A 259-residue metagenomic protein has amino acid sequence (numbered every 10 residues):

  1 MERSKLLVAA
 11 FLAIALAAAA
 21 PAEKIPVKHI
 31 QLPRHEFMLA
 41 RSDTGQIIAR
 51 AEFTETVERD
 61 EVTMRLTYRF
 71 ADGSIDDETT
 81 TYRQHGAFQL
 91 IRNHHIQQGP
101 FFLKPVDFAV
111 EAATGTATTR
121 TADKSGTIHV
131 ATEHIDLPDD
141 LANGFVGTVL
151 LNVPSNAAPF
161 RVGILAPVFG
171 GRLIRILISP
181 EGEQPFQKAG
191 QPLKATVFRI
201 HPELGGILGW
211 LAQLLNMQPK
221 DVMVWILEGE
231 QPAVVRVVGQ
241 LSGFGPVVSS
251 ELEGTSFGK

Functional and structural regions predicted by a protein language model:
M1-V8: Bacterial N-terminal signal peptides that target proteins for export
V8-A17: Bacterial N-terminal signal peptides
A22-A113, P159-K259: Acidic, serine/threonine-rich low-complexity disordered tracts
R120-A158: Surface-exposed beta-loop interaction hotspot
